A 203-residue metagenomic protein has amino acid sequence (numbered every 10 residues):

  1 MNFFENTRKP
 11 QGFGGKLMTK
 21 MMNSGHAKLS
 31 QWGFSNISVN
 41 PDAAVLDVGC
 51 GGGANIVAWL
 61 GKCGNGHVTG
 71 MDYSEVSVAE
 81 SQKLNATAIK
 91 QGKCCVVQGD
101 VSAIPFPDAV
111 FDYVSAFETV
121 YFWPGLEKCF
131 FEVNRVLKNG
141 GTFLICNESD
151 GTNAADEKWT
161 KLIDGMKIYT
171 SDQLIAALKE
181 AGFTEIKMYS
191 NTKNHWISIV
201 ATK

Functional and structural regions predicted by a protein language model:
N2-E5, P10-N23, A27, F131 (+1 more regions): C-terminal alpha-helical "lid/dimerization" subdomain adjacent to the S-adenosyl-L-methionine
S24-A43, A58: Conserved alpha-helix/loop element of class I SAM-dependent methyltransferases that forms part of the SAM/SAH-binding
I37-V39, K62-C63, L137: A generic alpha-to-beta junction signature in SAM-dependent methyltransferases
D42, L137-T142: Short glycine-dipeptide loop
A44-A103: Class I SAM-dependent methyltransferase SAM/SAH-binding core
S102-Y113: A short acidic, Gly/Pro-enriched loop at the edge of an enzyme's catalytic core that lines a small-molecule cofactor
Y113-L126: A short SAM/SAH-binding and catalytic strip from SAM-dependent methyltransferases
E127-N139: A short glycine-rich, Lys/Arg-flanked "PGG" loop and its adjoining helix->strand segment in the class I
